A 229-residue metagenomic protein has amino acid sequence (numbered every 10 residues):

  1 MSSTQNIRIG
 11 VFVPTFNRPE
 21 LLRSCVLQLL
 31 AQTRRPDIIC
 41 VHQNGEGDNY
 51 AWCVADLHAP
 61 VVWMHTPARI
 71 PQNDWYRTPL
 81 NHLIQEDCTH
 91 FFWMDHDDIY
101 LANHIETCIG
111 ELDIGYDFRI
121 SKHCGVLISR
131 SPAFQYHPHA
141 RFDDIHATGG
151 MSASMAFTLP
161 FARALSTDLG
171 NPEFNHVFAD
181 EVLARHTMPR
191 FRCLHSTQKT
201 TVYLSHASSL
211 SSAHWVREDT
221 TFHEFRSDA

Functional and structural regions predicted by a protein language model:
M1-L27: N-proximal low-complexity "stem/linker" segments adjacent to membrane-targeting elements
L27-P36: Short, acidic, metal-binding catalytic loop of nucleotide-sugar glycosyltransferases
H42-W52, A68: A conserved acidic beta->alpha catalytic loop
P67-L83: Glycine-rich, basic loop-to-helix element that forms the pyrophosphate-binding segment of sugar-nucleotide handling
C88-D97: Short beta-strand-to-loop acidic/aromatic patch adjacent to the donor-nucleotide binding site
D98-E111: Acidic donor-binding/catalytic loop of UDP-sugar-dependent glycosyltransferases, especially processive GT2
R119-P132: Short beta-strand-to-loop element that shapes/binds the nucleotide-sugar donor at the catalytic cleft/hinge
F174-L183: Acidic donor-binding loop at a coil-to-helix junction in glycosyltransferase catalytic cores that engages
